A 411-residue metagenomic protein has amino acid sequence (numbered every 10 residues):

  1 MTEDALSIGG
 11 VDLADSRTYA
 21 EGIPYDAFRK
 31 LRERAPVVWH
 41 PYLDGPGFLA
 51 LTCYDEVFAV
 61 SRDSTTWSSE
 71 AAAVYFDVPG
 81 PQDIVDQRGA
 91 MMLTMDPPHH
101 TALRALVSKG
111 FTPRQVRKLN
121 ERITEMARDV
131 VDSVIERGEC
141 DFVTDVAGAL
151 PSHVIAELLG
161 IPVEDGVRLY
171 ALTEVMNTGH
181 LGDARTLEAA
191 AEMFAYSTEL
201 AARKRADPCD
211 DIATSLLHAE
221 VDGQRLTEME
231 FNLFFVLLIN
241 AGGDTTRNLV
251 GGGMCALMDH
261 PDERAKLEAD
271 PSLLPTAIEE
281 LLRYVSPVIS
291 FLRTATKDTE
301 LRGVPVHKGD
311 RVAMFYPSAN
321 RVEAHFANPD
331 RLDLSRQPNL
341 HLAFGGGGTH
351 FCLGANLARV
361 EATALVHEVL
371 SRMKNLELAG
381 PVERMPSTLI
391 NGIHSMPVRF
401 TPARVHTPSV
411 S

Functional and structural regions predicted by a protein language model:
M1-S411: Cytochrome P450
